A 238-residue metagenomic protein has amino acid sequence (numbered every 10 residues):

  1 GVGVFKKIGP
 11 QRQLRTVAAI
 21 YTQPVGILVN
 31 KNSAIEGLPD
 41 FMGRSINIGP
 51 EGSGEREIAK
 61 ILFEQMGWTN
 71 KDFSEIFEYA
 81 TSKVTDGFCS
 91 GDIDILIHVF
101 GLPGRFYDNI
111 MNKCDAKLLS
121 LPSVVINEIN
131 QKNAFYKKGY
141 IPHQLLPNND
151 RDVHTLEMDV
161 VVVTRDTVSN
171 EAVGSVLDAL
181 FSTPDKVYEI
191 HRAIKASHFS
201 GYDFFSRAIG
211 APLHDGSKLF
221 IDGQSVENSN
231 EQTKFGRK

Functional and structural regions predicted by a protein language model:
G1-V4, S33, N70-S169: Pocket-lining segment of extracytoplasmic ligand-binding domains
F5-R12, V29: Structured, soluble extracytoplasmic/luminal domains of envelope-associated proteins
P10-I20, L145-H154: A structural signal for short loop-to-beta-strand junctions that line the ligand-binding cleft of periplasmic/secreted
Q11-L14, T22-P24, G43, K113-A116 (+1 more regions): Extracytoplasmic
V17, L28-V29, V99-L102: Soluble extramembrane regions of membrane proteins in the secretory/endomembrane system
Q23-S90, D203, R207, A211-D215: Bilobed "Venus flytrap"/periplasmic-binding protein-like clamshell domains and structurally analogous long
I46, E64-W68, C89-I93, N112 (+3 more regions): Sec-exported extracytoplasmic/periplasmic mature domains
D152-K238: Segments of small-molecule ligand-sensing domains
